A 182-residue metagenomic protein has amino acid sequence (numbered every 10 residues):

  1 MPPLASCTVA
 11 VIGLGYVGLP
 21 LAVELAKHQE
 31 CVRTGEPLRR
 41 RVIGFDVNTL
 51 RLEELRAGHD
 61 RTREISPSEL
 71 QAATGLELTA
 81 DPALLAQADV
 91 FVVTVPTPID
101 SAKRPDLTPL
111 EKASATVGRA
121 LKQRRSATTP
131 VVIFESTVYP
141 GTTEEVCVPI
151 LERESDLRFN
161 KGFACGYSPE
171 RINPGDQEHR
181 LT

Functional and structural regions predicted by a protein language model:
M1-A57, E77, A83: NAD(P)+-binding Rossmann beta1-loop-alpha1 motif at the extreme N-terminus of oxidoreductases
P2-L4, L70, L157-F159, E178-L181: Solvent-exposed alpha-helices and their adjacent loops that cap or buttress functional pockets in soluble metabolic
S6, R39, A88, A127-T129 (+1 more regions): A general structural motif
V32, P37, T62-T74, E154-A164: Short mixed-charge
I65-V90, I99-D100, G118, K122-R125: A structured beta-alpha segment of the ubiquitous adenosine-cofactor-binding alpha/beta core
F91-V93, F134: Redox-cofactor binding/interface segments in oxidoreductases and associated redox assembly factors
V93, A164, R171-T182: Dinucleotide-binding Rossmann-like beta1-alpha1 core, especially the glycine-rich loop that anchors the ADP
I99-R171: Rossmann-like NAD(P)(H) cofactor-binding subdomain of soluble oxidoreductases
